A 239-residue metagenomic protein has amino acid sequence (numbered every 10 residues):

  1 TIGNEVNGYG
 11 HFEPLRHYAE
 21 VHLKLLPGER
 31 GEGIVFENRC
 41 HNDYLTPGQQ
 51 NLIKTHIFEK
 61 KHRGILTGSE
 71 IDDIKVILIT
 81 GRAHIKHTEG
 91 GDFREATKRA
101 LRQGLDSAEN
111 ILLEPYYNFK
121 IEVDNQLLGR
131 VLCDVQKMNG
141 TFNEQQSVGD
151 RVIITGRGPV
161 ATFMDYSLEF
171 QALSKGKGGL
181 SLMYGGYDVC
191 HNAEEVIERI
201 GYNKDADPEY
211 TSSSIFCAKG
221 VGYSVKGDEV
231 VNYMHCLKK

Functional and structural regions predicted by a protein language model:
T1-K239: Accessory interaction regions appended to the cores of large information-processing enzymes
